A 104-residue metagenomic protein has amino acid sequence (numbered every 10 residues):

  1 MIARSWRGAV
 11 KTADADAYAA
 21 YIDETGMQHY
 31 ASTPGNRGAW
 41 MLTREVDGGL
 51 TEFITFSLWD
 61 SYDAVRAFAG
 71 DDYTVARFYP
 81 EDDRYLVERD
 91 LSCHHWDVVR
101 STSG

Functional and structural regions predicted by a protein language model:
M1-A3, A13, D90, V99: Intrinsically disordered, low-complexity segments
I2-A9, G38-D71: Short, well-ordered beta-strand segments in beta-rich or mixed alpha/beta enzyme and ligand-binding folds
T12, D60-S61, D97-R100: Non-catalytic surface loops within mature trypsin-like serine protease
T12-G38, V75-D82: Short amphipathic alpha-helical segments
A15-A17, A64-R66, T102: Intrinsically disordered, low-complexity acidic/polar segments
D23, A31, R66-A69, V87: Alpha-helix boundary recognition
M27, F53-T55, L91: Residue-level detection of beta-strand scaffold positions
W40-T51, R77-G104: Glycine-rich beta-strand-turn "strand-cap" elements at beta-sheet edges
